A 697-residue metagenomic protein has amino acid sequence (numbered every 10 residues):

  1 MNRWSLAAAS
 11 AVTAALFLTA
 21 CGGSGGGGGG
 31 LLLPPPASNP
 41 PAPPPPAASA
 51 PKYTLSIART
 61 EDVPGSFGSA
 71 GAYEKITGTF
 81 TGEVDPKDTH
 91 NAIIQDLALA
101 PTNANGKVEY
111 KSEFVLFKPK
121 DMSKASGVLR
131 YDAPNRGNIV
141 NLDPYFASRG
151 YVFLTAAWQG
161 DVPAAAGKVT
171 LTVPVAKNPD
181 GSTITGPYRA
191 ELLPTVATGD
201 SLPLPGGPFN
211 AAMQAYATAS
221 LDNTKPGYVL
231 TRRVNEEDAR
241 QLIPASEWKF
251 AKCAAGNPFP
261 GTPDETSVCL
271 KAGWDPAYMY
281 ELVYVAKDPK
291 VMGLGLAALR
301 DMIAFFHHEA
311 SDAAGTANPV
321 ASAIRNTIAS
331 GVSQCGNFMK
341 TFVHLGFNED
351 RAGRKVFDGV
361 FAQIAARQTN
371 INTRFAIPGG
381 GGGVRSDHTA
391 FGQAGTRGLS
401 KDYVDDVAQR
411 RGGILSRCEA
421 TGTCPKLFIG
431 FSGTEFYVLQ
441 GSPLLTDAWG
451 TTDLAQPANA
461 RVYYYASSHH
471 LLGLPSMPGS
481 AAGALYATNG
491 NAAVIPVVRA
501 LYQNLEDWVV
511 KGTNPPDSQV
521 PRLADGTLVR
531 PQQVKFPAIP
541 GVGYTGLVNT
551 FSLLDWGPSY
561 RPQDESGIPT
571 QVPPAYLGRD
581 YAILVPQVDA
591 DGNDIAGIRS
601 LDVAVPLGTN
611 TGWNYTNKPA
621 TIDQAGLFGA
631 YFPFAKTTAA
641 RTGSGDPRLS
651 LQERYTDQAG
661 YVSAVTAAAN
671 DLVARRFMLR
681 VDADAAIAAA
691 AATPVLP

Functional and structural regions predicted by a protein language model:
M1-S10: Bacterial N-terminal signal peptides that target proteins for export
F17-A20: C-terminal motif of bacterial Sec signal peptides marking the signal peptidase cleavage site
G22-G26: Bacterial signal peptide processing site
G29-A50: Post-signal peptide N-terminal segment of mature Sec-exported envelope proteins
P46-P697: C-terminal His-loop and adjacent cap/lid subdomain of alpha/beta-hydrolase
